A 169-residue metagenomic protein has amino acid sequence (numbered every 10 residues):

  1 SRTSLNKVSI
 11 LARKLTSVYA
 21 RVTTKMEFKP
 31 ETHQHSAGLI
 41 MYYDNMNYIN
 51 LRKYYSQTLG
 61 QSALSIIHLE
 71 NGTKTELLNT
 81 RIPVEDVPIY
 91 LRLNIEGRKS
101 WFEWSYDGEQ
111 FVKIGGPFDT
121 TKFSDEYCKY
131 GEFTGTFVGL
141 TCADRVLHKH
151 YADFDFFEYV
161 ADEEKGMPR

Functional and structural regions predicted by a protein language model:
S1-R169: Extracellular glycan-recognition regions
